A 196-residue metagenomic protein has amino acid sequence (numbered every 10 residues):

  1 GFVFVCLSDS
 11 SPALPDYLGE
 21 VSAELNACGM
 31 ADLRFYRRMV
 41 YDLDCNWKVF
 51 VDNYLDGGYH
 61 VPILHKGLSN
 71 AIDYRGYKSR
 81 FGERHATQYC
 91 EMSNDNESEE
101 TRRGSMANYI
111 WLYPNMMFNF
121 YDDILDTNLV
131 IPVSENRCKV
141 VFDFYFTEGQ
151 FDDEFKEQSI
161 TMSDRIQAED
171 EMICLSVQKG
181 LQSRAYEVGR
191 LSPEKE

Functional and structural regions predicted by a protein language model:
F2-E196: C-terminal catalytic domain of Rieske-type non-heme iron oxygenases
